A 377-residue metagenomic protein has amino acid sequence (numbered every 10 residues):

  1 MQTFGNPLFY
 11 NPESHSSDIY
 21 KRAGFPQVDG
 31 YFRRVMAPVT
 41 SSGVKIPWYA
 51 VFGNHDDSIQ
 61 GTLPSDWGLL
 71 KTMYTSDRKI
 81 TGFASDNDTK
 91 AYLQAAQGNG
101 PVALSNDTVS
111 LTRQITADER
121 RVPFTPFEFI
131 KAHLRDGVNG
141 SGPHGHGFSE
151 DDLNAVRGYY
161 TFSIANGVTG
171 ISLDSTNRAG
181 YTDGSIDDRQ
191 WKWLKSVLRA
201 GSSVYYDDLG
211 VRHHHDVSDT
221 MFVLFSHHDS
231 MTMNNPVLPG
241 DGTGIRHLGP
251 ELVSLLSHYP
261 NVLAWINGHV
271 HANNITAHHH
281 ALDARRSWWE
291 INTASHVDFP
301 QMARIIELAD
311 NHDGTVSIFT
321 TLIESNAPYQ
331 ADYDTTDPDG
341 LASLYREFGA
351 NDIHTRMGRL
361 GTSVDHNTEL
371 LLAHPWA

Functional and structural regions predicted by a protein language model:
M1, I59-S65, Y181-G184, N234-L238 (+2 more regions): Short, solvent-exposed loop/turn and secondary-structure capping segments
M1-T3, Y31, V35-V39, G43 (+1 more regions): Active-site-adjacent structural elements in enzyme catalytic domains
L8-G30, I46, A50, D56 (+2 more regions): Metal-dependent phosphoesterase/phosphodiesterase active-site architecture
P26-K45, D219, L248-N261: Catalytic-core regions built around general acid/base machinery
G53-N54, H227, G268-H269: Active-site glycine-centered loops adjacent to acidic/histidine catalytic or metal-binding residues that shape
D66-L69, G240-T243, L282-A284: Glycine-rich, phosphate-binding/catalytic loops in enzymes
N177-K192, G201-I266: Active-site-proximal segments of metal-dependent phosphoesterases and phosphodiesterases across multiple
